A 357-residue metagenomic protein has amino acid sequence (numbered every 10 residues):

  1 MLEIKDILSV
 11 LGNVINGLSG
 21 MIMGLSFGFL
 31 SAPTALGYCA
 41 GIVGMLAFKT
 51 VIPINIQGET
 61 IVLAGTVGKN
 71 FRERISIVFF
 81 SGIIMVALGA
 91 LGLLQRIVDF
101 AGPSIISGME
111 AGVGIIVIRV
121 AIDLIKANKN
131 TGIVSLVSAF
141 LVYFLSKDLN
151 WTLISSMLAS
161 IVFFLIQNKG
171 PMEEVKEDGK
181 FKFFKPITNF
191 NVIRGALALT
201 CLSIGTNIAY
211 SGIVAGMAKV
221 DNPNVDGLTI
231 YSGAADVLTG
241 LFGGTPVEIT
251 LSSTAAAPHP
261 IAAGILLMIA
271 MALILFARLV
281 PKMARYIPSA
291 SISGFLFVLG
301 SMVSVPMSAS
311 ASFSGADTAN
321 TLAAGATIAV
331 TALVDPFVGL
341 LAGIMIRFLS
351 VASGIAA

Functional and structural regions predicted by a protein language model:
M1-S31, L149-D226, A357: Helix-loop-helix hairpins and the membrane-proximal interhelical loops of multi-pass alpha-helical transport proteins
I7, L11, A101-I105, M109 (+3 more regions): Hydrophobic alpha-helical transmembrane segments of multi-pass membrane proteins
S9-G20, G41-G102, N222-S304: Helix-loop-helix junctions within the multi-pass membrane cores of secondary transporters/permeases
F29-T34, I106, I187-N191, D221-I230 (+3 more regions): Membrane-interfacial loop-to-helix junctions in multi-pass transporters
I61-A64, R119, S211-A215, A235 (+2 more regions): Predominant activation on well-ordered alpha-helical scaffold segments within soluble catalytic domains
K69-E174, A272-A357: Membrane-embedded alpha-helical modules
